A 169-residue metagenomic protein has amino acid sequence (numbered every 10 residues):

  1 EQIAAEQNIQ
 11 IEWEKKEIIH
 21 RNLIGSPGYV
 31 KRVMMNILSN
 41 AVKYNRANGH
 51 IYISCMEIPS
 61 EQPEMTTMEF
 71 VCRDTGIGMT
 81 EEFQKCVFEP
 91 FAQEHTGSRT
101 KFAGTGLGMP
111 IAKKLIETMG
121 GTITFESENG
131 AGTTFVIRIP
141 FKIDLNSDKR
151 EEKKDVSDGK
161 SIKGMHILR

Functional and structural regions predicted by a protein language model:
Q2, I77-G78: Glycine-rich G1-box
E6, V33-N36, E82, R138-R169: Disordered, acidic interdomain junction associated with two-component signaling
R21-G25: Conserved micro-motifs of the catalytic ATP-binding
A41-V42: Short helix-loop "hinge" at the ATP-lid/N-box region of the Bergerat-fold HATPase_c
M79-Q93: Short conserved segment of the HATPase_c
A103, G108, A112: Short alpha-helical Gxxx[C/S/T] motif in the catalytic ATP-binding
